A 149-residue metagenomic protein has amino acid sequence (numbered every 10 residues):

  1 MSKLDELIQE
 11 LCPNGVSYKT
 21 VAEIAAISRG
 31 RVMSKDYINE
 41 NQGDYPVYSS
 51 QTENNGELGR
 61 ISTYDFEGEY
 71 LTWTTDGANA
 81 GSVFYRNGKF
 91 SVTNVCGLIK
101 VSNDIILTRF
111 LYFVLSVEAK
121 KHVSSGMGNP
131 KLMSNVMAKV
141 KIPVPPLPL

Functional and structural regions predicted by a protein language model:
M1-K19, C96-L107, S116-V123, P130-L149: Proline-centric
K3, L7-V32, N41-Q51, L147: Non-catalytic DNA-recognition/assembly elements of restriction-modification systems
L11, A26, N39, W73 (+3 more regions): Compositionally biased, low-complexity repeat tracts
I24-I27, V114, E118: Generic, well-ordered alpha-helical scaffold segments in large soluble proteins
V32-K35, L58-R60: Short secondary-structure capping/turn segments at boundaries of alpha-helices and beta-strands
K35-E40, M127-G128: Short coil/turn segments at secondary-structure boundaries
S50-S116, M127-G128, L132-M137: A short beta-sheet element
